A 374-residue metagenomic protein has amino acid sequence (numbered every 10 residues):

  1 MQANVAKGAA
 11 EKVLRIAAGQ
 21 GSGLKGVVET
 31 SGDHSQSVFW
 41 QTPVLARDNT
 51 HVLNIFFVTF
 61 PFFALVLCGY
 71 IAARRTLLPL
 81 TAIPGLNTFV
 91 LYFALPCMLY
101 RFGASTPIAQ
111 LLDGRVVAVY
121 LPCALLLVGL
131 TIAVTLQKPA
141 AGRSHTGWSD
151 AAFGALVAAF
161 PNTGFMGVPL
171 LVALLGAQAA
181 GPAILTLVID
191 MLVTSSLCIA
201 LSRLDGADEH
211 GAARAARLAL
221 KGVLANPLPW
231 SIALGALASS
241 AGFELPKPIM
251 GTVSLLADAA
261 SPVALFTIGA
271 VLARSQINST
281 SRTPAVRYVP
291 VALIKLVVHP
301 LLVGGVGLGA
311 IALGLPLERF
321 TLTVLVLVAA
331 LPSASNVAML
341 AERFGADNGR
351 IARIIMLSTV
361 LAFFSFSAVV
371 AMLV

Functional and structural regions predicted by a protein language model:
M1-K7, G26, D33, N162: Short, low-complexity segments with poor structural confidence in diverse proteins
M1-Q20: Extreme N-terminal basic, low-complexity initiation segments that serve as generic localization/processing leaders
Q2, Q20, H34-Q36, Q41: Low-complexity, intrinsically disordered or signal/transmembrane-proximal segments
N4, I16, S31, I55-F56: Absolute N-terminal positional cue centered near the fourth residue
A6, A18-G19, E29, V44-L45 (+1 more regions): Intrinsic disorder/low-complexity segments in short proteins, especially the signal peptide and propeptide regions
Q36-V374: Alpha-helical transmembrane segments of multi-pass small-molecule/ion transporters
